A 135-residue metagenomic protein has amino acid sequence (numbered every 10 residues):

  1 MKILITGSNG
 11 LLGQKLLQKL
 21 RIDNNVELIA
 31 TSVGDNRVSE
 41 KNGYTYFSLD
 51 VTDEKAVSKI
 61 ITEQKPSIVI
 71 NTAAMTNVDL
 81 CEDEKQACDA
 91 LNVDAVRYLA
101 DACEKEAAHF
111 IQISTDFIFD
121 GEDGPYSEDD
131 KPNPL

Functional and structural regions predicted by a protein language model:
M1-D23: N-terminal Rossmann NAD(P)H-binding glycine-rich loop of SDR-like oxidoreductase domains
T6, T31, T72-A73, F110-T115 (+1 more regions): SDR active-site strand-loop-helix element
D23-I29: A generic structural motif
I29-V38, V51, A73-A74: N-terminal Rossmann-fold cofactor-binding loop
K41, D79-Q86, G121-G124: Conserved catalytic-core motifs of eukaryotic protein kinase domains, centered on the activation segment
S48-L91: NAD(P)H-binding glycine-rich loop region in Rossmannoid oxidoreductase-like domains and their noncatalytic homologs
V69, D83-I111: NAD(P)-cofactor binding segment of oxidoreductase domains
A90-Y98, I118-L135: Catalytic helix-loop patch of NAD(P)-dependent Rossmann-fold dehydrogenases
